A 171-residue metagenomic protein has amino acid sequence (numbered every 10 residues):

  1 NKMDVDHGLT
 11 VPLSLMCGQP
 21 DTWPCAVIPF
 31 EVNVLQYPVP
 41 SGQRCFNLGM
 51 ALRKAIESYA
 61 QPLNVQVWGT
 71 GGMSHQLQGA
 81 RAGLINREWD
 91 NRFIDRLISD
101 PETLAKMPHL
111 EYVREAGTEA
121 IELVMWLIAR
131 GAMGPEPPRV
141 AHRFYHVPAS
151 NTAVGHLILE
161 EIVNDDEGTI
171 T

Functional and structural regions predicted by a protein language model:
N1-N47, S58, G79-T171: Flexible, D/E/H-enriched segments
F30, L63-G71: Beta-strand elements within well-structured catalytic alpha/beta cores of enzymes that handle phosphate/sulfate esters
L35, M50-V65: Non-transmembrane, aqueous-exposed alpha-helical and coiled segments at domain scale
L48-A55, G69-T70, I128: Short, hydrophobic/aromatic alpha-helical segments in well-folded domains
H75-L77: Short, solvent-exposed loop/turn segments at secondary-structure junctions
